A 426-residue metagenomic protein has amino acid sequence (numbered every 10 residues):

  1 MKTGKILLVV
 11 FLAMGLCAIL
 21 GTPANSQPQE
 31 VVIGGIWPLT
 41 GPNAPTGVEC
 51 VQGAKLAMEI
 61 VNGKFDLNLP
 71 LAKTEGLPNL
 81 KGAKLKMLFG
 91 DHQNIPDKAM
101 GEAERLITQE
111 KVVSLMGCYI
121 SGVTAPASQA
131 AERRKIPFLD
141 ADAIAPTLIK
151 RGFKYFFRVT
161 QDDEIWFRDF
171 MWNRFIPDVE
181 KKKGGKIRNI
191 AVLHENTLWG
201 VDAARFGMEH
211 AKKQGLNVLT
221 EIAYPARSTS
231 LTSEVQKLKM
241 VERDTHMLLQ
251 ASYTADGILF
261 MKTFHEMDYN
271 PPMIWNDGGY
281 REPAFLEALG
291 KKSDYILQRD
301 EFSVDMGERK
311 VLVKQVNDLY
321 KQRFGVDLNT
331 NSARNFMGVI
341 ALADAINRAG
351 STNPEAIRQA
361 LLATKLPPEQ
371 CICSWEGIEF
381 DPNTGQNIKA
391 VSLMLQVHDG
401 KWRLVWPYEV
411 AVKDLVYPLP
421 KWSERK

Functional and structural regions predicted by a protein language model:
G4-K426: Extracytosolic ligand-binding ectodomains
